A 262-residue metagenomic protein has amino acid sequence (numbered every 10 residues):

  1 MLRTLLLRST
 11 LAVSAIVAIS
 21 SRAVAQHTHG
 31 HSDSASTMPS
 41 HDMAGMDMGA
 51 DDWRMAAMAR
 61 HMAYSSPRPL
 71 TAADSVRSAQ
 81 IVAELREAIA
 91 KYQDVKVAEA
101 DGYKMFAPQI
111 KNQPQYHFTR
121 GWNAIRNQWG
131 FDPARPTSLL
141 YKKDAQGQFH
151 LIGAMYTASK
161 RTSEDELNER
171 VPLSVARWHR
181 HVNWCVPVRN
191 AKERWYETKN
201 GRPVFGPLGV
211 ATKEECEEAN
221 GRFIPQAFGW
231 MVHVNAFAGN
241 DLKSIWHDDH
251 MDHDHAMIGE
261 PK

Functional and structural regions predicted by a protein language model:
M1-T4, R8: Positively charged n-region of N-terminal signal peptides that target proteins for export
R8-A18: Bacterial N-terminal signal peptides
D33, M38-H41: Histidine-/acidic- and/or cysteine-rich, low-complexity loops and terminal segments associated with membrane
D42-K262: Primary mode marks residue(s) on the alpha4-beta5-alpha5 output face of response regulator receiver
